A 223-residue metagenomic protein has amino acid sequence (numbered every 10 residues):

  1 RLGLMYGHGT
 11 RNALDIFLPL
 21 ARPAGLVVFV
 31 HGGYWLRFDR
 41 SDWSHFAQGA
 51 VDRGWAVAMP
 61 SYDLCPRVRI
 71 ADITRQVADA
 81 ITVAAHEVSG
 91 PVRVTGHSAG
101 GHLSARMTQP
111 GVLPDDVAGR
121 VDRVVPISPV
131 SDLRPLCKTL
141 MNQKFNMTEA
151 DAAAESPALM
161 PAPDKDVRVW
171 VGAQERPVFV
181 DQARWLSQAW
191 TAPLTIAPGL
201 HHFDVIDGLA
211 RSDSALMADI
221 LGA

Functional and structural regions predicted by a protein language model:
R1-A21: N-terminal cap/lid segment of alpha/beta-hydrolase-fold proteins
L20-A50: Short, surface-exposed "cap/lid" segments of acyl-processing enzymes
Y34, Y62-P66, S131, H201: Alpha/beta-hydrolase active-site loop signature
F38-A47, A58-P91: Catalytic nucleophile-loop/oxyanion-hole region of alpha/beta-hydrolase and closely related hydrolase-like folds
D79-N142: Primarily recognizes the serine-hydrolase "nucleophile elbow" in alpha/beta-hydrolase and SGNH/GDSL folds
R123-K138, E149-W185: The feature captures the conserved acid-bearing segment of alpha/beta-hydrolase catalytic domains
R184-S187, T191-A223: C-terminal catalytic histidine-bearing segment of alpha/beta-hydrolase fold enzymes
